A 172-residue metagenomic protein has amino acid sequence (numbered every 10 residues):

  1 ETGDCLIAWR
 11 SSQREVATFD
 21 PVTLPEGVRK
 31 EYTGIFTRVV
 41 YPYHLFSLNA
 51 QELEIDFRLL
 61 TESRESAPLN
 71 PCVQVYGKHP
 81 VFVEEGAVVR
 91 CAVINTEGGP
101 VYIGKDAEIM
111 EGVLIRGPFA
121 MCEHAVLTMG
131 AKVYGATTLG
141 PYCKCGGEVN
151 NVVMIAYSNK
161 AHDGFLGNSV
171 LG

Functional and structural regions predicted by a protein language model:
E1-K78, G86: Terminal amphipathic alpha-helical/low-complexity segments used for targeting or macromolecular assembly
P68-G172: Structural signal for interior beta-strand "rungs" in well-ordered beta-sheet cores of soluble enzyme domains
